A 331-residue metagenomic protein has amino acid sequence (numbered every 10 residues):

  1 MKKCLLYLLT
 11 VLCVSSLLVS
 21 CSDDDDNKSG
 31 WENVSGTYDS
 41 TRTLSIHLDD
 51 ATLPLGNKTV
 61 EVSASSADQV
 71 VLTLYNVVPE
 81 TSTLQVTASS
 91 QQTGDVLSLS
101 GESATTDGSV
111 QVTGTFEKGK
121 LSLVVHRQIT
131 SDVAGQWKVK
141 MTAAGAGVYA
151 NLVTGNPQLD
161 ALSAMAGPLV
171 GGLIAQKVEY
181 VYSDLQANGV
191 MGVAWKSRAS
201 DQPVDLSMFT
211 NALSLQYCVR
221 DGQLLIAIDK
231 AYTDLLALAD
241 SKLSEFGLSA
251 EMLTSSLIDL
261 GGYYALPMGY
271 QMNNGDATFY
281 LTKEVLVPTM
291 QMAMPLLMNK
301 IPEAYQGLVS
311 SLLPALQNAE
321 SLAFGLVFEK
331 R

Functional and structural regions predicted by a protein language model:
M1-R42, G119-G135, K140, A315-R331: Bacterial Sec-dependent N-terminal signal peptides
W31-D39, A67-T73, Q92-E102, A134-Q136 (+3 more regions): Short, hydrophobic/aromatic-rich segments at coil-to-beta transitions
T43-S45, V77-P79, T142: Hydrophobic lipid-interacting interfaces of membrane-associated proteins
D50-T87, V148-S241: N-terminal glycine/threonine-rich, aromatic-flanked beta-hairpin/loop signature
N57-A64, V86-Q91, Q111-T115, V178-L185 (+3 more regions): Hydrophobic/aromatic beta-strand elements that line small-molecule binding cavities or substrate pockets in beta-rich
V86-V96, Y305-L308, L312: A short, surface-exposed beta-strand/turn
S98-Y180: Long, acidic/polar, low-complexity amphipathic helices and coiled-coil-like
G145-V178, L225-S321: Mixed-charge, low-complexity intrinsically disordered segments
